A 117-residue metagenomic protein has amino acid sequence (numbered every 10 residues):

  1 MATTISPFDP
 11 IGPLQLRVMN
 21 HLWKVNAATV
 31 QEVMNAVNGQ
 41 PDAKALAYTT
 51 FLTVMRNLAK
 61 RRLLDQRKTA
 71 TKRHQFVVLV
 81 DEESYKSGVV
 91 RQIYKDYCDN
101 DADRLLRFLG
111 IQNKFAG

Functional and structural regions predicted by a protein language model:
L16-N20: Pre-recognition alpha-helix immediately N-terminal to the DNA-recognition helix within helix-turn-helix or winged-helix
H21-T29: Short capping segments at the starts of secondary-structure elements
A28-V37: Short acidic, hydrophobic short linear motifs in intrinsically disordered regions
L52-R56: Short, hydrophobic-biased segments on the C-terminal half of alpha helices that form "recognition helices"
R62: Glycine-centered, phosphate/nucleic-acid-interacting loop/turn motifs that mediate DNA/RNA or nucleotide
T69-V89: Short, cationic-aromatic polyanion-contact patches
G88-G117: Amphipathic alpha-helical dimerization/coiled-coil segments that flank or bridge DNA-binding/regulatory modules
